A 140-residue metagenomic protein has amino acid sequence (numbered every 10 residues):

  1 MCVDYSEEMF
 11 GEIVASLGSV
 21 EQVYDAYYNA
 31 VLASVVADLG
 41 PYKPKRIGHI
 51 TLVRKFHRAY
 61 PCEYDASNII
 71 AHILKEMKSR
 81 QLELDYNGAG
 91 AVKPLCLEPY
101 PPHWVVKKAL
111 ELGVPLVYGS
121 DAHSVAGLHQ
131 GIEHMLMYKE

Functional and structural regions predicted by a protein language model:
M1-S79: Extended substrate/RNA-proximal surfaces in nucleic-acid metabolism proteins
Y60-E140: Charged catalytic cores and adjacent phosphate/nucleic-acid-binding surfaces used for phosphate/nucleic-acid chemistry
